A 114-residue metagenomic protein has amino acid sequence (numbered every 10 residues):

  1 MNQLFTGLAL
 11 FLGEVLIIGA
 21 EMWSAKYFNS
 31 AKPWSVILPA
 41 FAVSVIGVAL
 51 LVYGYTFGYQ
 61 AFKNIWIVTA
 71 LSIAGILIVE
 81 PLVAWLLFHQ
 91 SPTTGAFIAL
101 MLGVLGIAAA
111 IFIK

Functional and structural regions predicted by a protein language model:
M1-K114: Polytopic alpha-helical membrane proteins, predominantly small-molecule transporters/carriers
